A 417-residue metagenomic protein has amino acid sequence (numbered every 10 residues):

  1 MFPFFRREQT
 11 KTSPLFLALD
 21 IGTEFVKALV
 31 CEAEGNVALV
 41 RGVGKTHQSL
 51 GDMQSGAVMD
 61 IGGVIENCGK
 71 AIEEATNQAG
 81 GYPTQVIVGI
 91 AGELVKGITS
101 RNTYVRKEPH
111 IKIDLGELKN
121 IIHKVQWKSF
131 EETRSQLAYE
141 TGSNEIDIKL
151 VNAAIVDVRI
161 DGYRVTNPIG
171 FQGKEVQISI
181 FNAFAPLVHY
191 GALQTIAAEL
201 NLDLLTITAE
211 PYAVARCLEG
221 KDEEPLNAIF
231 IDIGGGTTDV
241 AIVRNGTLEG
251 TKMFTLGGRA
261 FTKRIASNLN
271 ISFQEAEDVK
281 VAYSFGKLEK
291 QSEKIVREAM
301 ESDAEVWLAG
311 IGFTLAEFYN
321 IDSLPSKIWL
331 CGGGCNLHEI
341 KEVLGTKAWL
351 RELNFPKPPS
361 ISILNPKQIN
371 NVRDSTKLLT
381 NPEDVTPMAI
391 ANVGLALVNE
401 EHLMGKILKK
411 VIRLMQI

Functional and structural regions predicted by a protein language model:
M1-F25, L29-V86, I90-A228, E249 (+5 more regions): Nucleotide/phosphate-binding catalytic cleft detector across ATP-hydrolyzing and phosphate-transferring enzymes
G22, V165, I169, F261-P325: Gly/charged contiguous loops adjacent to phosphate- or pyrophosphate-bearing nucleotide/cofactor binding elements
E24-F25, S323-W349: Glycine-rich phosphate-binding loops at beta-strand->alpha-helix junctions
D60-V64, M300-L308, P382-P387: Phosphate/oxyanion-binding active-site loops and adjacent basic polyanion-contact surfaces
V88-E93, I328-N336, L364: Glycine-rich beta-strand-to-loop/alpha-helix junction loops that act as flexible
Y212-G286: Acidic, glycine-rich loop-and-beta core segments that form the ion-binding/anion-interacting portion of active sites
R244, T346-I361: Catalytic phosphate/nucleotide-handling subdomain of diverse soluble enzymes
K357-I417: Glycine-rich phosphate-binding/hydrolytic loop that grips phosphoryl groups
